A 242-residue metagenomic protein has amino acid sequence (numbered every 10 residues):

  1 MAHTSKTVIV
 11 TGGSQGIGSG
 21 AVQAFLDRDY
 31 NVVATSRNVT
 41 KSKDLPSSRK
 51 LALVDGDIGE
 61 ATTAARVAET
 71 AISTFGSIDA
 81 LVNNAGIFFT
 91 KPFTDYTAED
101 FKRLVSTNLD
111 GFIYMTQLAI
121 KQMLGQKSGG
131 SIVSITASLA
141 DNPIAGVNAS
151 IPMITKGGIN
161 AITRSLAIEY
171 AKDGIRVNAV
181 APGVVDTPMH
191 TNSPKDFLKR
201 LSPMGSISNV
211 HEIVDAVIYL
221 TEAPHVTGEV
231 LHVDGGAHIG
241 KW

Functional and structural regions predicted by a protein language model:
S5-K6, S77-I78, M123-A137, K172-I175 (+1 more regions): Active-site loop of short-chain dehydrogenase/reductase
S14-Q15: Conserved glycine-rich cofactor-binding loop
N84-F89, G236: Conserved NAD(P)H cofactor-binding loop of Rossmann-fold oxidoreductase domains
P92-F93, D100-V105, L198: Substrate-binding pocket helix/loop in short-chain dehydrogenase/reductase
T116, T155, T163: Active-site helix of classical SDR
K121, R164, I168-K172: Alpha-helical segment proximal to the catalytic Tyr-Lys
I175, N209-V233, H238: C-terminal substrate-recognition "lid" of short-chain dehydrogenase/reductases
